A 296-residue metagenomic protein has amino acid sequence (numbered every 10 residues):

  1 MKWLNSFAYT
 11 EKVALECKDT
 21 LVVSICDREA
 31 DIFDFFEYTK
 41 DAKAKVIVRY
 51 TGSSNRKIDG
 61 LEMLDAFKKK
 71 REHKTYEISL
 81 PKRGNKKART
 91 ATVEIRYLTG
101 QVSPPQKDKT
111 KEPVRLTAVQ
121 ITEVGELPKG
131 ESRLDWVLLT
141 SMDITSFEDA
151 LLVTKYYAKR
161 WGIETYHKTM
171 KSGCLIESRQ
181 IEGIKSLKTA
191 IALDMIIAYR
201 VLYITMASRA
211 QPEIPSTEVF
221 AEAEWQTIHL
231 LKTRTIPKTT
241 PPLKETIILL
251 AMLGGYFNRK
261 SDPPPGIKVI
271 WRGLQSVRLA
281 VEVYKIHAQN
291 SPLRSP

Functional and structural regions predicted by a protein language model:
M1-P296: Single, function-defining residue in the core of a domain
